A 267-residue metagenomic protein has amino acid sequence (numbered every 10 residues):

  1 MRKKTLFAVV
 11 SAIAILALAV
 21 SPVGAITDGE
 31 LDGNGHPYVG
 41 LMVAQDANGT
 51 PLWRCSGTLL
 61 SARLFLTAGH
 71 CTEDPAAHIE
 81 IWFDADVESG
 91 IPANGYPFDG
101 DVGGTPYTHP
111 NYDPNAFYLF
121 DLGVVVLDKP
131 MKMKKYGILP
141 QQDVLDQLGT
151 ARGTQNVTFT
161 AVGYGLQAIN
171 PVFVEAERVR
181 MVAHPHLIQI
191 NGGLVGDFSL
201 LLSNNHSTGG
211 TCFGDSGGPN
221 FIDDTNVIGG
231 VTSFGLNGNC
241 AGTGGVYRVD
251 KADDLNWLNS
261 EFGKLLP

Functional and structural regions predicted by a protein language model:
M1-V9: Bacterial N-terminal signal peptides that target proteins for export
V9-A19: Bacterial N-terminal signal peptides
V20-A25: Sec/Tat signal peptide C-region and signal peptidase I cleavage site
I26-G35, A47, H78-T150, G192-G193: Conserved catalytic-core segment of clan PA serine endopeptidases
D32, Y38, W53-E73, I79-S89 (+3 more regions): C-terminal subregion of chymotrypsin/trypsin-like serine protease catalytic domains
N34-L41, S199: Short, hydrophobic/aromatic-rich segments at coil-to-beta transitions
A47, L64-F65, C71-E73, Y112 (+4 more regions): Solvent-exposed loop/turn segments at secondary-structure junctions within structured extracellular/periplasmic domains
L119-T208, G245, K251-N256: Chymotrypsin/trypsin-fold serine protease catalytic domain
